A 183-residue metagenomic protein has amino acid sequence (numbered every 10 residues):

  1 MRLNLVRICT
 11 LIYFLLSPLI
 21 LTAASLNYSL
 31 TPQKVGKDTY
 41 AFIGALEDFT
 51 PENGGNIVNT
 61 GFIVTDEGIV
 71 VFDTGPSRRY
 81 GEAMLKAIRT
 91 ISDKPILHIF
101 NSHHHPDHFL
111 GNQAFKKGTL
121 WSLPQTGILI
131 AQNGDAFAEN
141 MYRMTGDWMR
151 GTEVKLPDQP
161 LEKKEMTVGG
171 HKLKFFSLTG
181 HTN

Functional and structural regions predicted by a protein language model:
M1-V6: N-terminal secretory signal peptides that target proteins for export/translocation
C9-I20: Bacterial N-terminal signal peptides
A24-L30: Cleaved targeting-peptide boundary
Q33-V35, I63, L161-G169: Short acidic-hydrophobic surface loop/beta-edge motif
K34-A87: Conserved beta-strand hairpin/beta-sheet module of binuclear metal-dependent hydrolase folds, prominently
V70-T74, L97-F100, K174-S177: Short catalytic-loop micro-motif centered on adjacent basic/acidic residues
G81, K86-P160: Active-site HxH/HxHxD metal-binding segment of metal-dependent hydrolases
E162-N183: Core dinuclear metal-dependent hydrolase active-site scaffold
